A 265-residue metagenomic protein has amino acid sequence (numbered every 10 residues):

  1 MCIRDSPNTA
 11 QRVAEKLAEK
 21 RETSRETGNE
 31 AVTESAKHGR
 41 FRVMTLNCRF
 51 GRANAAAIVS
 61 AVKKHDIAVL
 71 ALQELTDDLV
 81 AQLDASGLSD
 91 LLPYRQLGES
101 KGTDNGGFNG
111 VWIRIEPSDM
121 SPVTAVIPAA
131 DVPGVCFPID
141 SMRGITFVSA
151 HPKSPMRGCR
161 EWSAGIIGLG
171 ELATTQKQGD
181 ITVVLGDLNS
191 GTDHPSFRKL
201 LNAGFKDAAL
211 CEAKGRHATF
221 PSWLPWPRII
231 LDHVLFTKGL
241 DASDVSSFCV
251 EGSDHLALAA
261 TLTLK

Functional and structural regions predicted by a protein language model:
M1-D5: Conserved small/polar residues in nucleotide/adenosyl-binding loops
S6-V32, V69-P152: Structured beta-strand-rich core segments of catalytic domains in phosphoester-bond hydrolases
P7-A53, K177-T182: Mobile, glycine- and charge-enriched loop segments and immediately flanking short secondary-structure elements within
R42-C48, I58-D84, T146-A150, G168-L200 (+2 more regions): Active-site beta-strand/loop signature of hydrolases that rely on acidic residues for catalysis
F50-S60, E161-W162: Structural motif
P93-V111, G191-E251: Active site of divalent-metal-dependent phosphoester/diester hydrolases
M156-S163, P195: Extended amphipathic ligand-handling, pore-lining, and cofactor/metal-binding catalytic surfaces
R160-E171, L224: Alpha-helical scaffold elements lining the catalytic groove of polysaccharide deacetylases
